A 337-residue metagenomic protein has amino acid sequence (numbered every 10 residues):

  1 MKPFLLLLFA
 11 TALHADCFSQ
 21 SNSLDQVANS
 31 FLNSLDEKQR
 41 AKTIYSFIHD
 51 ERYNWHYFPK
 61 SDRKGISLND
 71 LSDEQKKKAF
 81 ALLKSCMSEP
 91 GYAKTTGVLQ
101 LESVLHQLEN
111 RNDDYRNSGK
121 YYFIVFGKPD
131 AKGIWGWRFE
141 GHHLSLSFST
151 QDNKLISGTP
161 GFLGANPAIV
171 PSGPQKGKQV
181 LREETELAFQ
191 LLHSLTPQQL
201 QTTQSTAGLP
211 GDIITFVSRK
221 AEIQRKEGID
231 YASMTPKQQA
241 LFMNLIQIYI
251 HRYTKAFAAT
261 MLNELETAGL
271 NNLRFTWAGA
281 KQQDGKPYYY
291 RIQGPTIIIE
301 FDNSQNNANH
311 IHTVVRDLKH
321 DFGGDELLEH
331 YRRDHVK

Functional and structural regions predicted by a protein language model:
M1-N22: Bacterial Sec-dependent N-terminal signal peptides
Q20-S88, Y92-K337: A cross-kingdom marker for long, charged
